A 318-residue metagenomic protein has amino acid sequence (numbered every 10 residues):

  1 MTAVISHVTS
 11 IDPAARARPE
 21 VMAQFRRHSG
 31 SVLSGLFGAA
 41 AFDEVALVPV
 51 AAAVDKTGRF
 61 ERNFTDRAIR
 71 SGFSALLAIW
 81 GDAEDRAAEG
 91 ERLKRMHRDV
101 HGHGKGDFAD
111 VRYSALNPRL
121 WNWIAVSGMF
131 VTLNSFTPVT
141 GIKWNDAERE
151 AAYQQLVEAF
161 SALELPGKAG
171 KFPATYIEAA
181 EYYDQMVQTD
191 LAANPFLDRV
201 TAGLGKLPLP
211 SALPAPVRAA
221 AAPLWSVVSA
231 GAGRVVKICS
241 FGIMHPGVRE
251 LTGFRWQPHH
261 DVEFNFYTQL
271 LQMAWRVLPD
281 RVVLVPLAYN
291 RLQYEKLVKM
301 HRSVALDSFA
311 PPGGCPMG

Functional and structural regions predicted by a protein language model:
M1-G318: Mature, function-bearing regions of proteins
